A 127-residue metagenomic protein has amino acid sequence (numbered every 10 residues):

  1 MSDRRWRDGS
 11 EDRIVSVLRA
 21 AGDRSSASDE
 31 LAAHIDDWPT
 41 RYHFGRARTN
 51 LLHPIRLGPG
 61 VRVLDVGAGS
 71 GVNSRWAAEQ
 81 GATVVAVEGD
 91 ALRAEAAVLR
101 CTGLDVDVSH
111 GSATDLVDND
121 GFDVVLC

Functional and structural regions predicted by a protein language model:
M1-G22: N-terminal auxiliary segments of SAM/dcSAM-dependent transferases
A33-F44: Class I SAM-dependent methyltransferase Rossmann-like catalytic core, especially the SAM/SAH-binding loop
Y42-P59: Conserved alpha-helix/loop element of class I SAM-dependent methyltransferases that forms part of the SAM/SAH-binding
G60, V106, F122-D123: Local beta-strand N-terminus motif with an aromatic residue
G60-G69: Conserved class I S-adenosyl-L-methionine
V72, E79-D115: Class I SAM-dependent methyltransferase SAM/SAH-binding core
V87, V124-C127: Hydrophobic or amphipathic alpha-helical targeting/insertion segments
V117-V125: A short acidic, Gly/Pro-enriched loop at the edge of an enzyme's catalytic core that lines a small-molecule cofactor
